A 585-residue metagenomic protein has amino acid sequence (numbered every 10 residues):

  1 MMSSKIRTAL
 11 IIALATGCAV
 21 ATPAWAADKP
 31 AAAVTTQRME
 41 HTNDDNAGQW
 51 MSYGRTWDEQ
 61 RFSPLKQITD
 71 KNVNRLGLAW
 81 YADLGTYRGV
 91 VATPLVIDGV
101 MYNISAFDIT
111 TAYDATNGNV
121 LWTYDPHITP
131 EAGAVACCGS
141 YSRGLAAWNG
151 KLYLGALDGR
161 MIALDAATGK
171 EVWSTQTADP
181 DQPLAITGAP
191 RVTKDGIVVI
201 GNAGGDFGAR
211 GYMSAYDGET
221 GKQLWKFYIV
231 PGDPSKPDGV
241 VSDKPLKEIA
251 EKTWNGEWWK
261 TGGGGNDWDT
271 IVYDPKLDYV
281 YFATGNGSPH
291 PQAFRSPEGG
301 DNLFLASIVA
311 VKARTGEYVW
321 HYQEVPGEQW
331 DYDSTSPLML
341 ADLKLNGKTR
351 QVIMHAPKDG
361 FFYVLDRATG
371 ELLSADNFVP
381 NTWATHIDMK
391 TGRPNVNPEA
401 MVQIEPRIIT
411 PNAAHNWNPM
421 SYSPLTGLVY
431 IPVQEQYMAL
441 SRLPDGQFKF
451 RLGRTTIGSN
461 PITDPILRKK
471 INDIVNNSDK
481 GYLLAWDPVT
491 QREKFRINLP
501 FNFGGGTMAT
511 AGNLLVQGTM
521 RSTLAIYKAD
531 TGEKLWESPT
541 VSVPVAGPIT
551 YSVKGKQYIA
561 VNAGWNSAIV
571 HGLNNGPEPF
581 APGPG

Functional and structural regions predicted by a protein language model:
A9-V20: Bacterial N-terminal signal peptides
D28-L78, P234-K247, P394, N472-D473 (+1 more regions): Blade/loop signatures of beta-propeller domains
W50-G54, G89-I109, A134-R160, A185-F207 (+9 more regions): Repeat-blade elements of multi-bladed beta-propeller folds
E59-A178, T193, A509-T510: N-terminal cofactor/phosphate-binding cores enriched in small/glycine residues, especially glycine-rich loops such as
A82-T93, T123-A146, S174-A189, F207 (+9 more regions): Extracytoplasmic beta-rich repeat domains
T110-T111, M161, M213, I308 (+4 more regions): Structural signal for beta-propeller blades
L164, G211-K222, D301-G316, A368-G370 (+3 more regions): Beta-propeller blade signature
I200-Y212, N255, F282-N302, E435-N476 (+1 more regions): Short, conserved, GDST-rich strand-edge loop motifs in beta-rich repeat architectures
